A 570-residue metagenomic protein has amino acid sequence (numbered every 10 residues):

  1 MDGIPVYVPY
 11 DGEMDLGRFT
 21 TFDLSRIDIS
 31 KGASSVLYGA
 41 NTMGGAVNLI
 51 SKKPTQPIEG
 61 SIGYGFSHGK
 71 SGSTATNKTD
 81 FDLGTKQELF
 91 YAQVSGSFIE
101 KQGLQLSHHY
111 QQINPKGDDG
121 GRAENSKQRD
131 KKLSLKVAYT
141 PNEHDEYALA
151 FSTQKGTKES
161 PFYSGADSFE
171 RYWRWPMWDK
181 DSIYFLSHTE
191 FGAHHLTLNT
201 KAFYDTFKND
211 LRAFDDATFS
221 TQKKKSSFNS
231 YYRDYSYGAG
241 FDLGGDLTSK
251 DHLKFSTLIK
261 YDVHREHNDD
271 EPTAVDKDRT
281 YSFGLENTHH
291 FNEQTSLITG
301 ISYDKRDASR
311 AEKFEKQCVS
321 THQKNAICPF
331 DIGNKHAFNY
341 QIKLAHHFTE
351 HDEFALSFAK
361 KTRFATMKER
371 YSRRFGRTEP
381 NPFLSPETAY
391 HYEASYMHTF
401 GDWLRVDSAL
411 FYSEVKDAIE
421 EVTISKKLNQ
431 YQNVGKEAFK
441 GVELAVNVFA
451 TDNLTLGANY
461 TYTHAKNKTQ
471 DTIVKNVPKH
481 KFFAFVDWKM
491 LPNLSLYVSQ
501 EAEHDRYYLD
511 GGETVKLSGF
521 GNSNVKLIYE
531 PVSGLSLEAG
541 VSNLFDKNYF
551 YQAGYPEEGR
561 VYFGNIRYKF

Functional and structural regions predicted by a protein language model:
I4-K31: Short acidic/polar hinge/loop motifs at secondary-structure boundaries that mediate gating or recognition
L16, S71-A75, I113-D119, A123-R129 (+10 more regions): Replace "Gram-negative outer membrane beta-barrel proteins" with "bacterial and organellar outer membrane beta-barrel
T55-T74, K78-P176: Periplasmic-side early beta-strands and strand-to-turn transitions of outer-membrane beta-barrels
G63, S249, K254, K260 (+7 more regions): Gram-negative outer-membrane beta-barrel transporters
G84-K86, S95-S97, S126, L133 (+7 more regions): Conserved C-terminal beta-signal and adjacent last beta-strands/turns of outer-membrane beta-barrel proteins
Q105, G120, E124-D130, H144-L198 (+2 more regions): Flexible loop and strand-edge segments within Gram-negative outer membrane beta-barrel domains
K155-T157, S164, K208, V263 (+6 more regions): Surface-exposed extracellular loop regions of Gram-negative outer-membrane beta-barrel proteins, predominantly
S226-D242, T280-G284, N381-S385, H391 (+3 more regions): Outer membrane beta-barrel strand-and-loop segments of large Gram-negative receptors, especially TonB-dependent
